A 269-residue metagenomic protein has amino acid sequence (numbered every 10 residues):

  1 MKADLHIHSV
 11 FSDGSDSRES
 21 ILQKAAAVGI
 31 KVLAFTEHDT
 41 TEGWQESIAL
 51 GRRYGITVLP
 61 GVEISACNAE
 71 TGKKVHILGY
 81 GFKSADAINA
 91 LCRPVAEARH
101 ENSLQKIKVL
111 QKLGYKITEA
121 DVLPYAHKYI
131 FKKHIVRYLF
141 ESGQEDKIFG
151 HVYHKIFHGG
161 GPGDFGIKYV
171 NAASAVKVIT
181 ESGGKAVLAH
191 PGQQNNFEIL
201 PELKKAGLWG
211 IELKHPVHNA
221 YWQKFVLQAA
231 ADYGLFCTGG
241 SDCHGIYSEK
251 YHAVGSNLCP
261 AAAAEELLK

Functional and structural regions predicted by a protein language model:
M1-K74, I156-H158, D164, N171-G183 (+3 more regions): An N-terminally biased module of ancient metal coordination in phosphate/nucleic-acid-related enzymes
S15, H100-L104, K108, L113-N196: Divalent metal-binding pocket/active-site signature
S20, K31, H38-Q105, V109-A126 (+1 more regions): Mid-domain alpha/beta scaffold segments of enzyme catalytic cores
C67-P94, R137-G161, A253-K269: Active-site gating loops and adjacent loop-to-helix segments of metal-dependent hydrolytic enzymes
Y115, D121, H127-Y138, K214 (+2 more regions): Non-transmembrane, interaction-prone segments in cytosolic or luminal domains
